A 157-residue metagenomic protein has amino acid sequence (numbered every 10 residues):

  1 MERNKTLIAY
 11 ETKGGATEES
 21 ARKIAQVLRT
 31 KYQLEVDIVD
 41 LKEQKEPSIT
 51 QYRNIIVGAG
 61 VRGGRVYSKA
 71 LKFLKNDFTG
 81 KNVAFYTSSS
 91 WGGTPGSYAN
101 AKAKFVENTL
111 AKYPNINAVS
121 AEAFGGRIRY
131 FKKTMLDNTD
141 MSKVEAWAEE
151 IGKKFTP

Functional and structural regions predicted by a protein language model:
E2-T6, E19, V27-V39, Q51-P157: FMN-binding flavodoxin-like domain, especially the glycine-rich phosphate-binding loop
A9: Conserved SAM-binding loop
T12-E19: Glycine-rich NAD(P) Rossmann-fold beta1-alpha1 loop
V39-K45: Short acidic loop-to-helix transition motifs that present clustered carboxylates
K45-Q51: Short amphipathic alpha-helix with an adjacent loop that forms part of the alpha/beta core around
